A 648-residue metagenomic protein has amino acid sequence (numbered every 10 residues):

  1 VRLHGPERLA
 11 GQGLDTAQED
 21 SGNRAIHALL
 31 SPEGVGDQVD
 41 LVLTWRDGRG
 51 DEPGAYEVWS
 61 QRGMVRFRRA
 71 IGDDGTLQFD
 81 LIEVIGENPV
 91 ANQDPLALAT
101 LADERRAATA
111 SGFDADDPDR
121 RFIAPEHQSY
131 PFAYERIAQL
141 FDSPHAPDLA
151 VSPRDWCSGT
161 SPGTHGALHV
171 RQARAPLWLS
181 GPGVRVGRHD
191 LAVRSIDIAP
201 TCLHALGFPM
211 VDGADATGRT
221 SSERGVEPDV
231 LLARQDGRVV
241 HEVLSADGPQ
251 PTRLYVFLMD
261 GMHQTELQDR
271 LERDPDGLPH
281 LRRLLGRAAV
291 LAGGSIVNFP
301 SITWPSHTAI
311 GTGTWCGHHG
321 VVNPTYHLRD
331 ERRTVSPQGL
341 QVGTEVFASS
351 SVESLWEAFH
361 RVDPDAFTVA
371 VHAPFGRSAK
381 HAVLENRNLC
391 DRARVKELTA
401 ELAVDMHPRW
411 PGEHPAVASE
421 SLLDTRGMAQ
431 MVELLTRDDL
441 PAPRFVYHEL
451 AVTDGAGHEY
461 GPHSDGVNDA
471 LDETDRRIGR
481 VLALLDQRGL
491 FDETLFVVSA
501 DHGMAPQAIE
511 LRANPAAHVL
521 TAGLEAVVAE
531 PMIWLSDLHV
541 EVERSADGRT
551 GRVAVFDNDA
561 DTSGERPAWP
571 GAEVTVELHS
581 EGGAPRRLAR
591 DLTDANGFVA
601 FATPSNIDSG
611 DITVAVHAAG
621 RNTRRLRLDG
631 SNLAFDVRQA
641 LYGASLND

Functional and structural regions predicted by a protein language model:
V1-R2, A150-V151, L177-L179, I198-C202 (+7 more regions): Beta-strand elements within well-structured catalytic alpha/beta cores of enzymes that handle phosphate/sulfate esters
V1-V186, R194-S195, A199, V352-E353 (+6 more regions): Active-site neighborhoods of enzymes that stabilize oxyanions during catalysis
L14-A28, Y134-A138, D197, E266 (+6 more regions): A long, amphipathic alpha-helix that forms part of the scaffold/cap immediately adjacent to metal-dependent active
V42, R46-D51, P209-Q250, A546 (+1 more regions): Polar, surface-exposed loop/tail segments that function as active-site lids or cofactor/substrate-recognition elements
G63, F67-R69, D74-Y130, R136 (+5 more regions): His/Asp/Glu-rich, glycine-adjacent segments that coordinate divalent cations and/or stabilize oxyanion chemistry on
L231-V290: Active-site-proximal N-terminal segment of extracellular/periplasmic enzymes that hydrolyze or transfer
D269-H318, V369: Short, structured active-site-proximal loop/turn typified by the sulfatase FGly-forming signature C/S-X-P-X-R
P506-V527: Extended amphipathic alpha-helical segments with heptad-repeat/coiled-coil character used for oligomerization, fusion
